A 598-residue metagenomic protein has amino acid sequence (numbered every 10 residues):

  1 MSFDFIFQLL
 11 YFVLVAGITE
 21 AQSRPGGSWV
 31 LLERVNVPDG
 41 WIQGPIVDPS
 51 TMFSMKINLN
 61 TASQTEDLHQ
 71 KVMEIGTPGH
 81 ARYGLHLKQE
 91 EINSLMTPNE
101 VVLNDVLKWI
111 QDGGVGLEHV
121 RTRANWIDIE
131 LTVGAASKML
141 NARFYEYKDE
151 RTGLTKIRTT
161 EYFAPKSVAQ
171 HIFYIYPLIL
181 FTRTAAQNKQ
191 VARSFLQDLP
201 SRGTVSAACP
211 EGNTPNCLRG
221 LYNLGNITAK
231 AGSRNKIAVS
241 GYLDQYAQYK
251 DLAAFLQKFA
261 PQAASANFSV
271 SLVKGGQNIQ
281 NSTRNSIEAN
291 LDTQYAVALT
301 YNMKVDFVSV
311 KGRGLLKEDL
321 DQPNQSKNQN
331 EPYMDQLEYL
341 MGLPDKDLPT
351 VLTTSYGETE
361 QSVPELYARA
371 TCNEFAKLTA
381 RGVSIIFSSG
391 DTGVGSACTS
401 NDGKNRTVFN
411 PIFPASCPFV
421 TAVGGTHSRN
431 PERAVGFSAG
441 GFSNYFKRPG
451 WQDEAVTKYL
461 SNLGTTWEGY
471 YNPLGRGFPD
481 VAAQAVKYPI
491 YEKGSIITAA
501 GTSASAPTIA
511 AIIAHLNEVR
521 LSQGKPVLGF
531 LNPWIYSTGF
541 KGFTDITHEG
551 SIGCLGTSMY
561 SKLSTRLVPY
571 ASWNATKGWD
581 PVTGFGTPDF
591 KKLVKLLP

Functional and structural regions predicted by a protein language model:
S2-F3, Y11-V30: N-terminal signal peptide
Q22-V120, D128, V133-A422, W451-T498 (+3 more regions): Substrate-binding/charge-relay-adjacent region of secreted/lumenal peptidase catalytic domains
A264-F268, F307, I386-F387, A422-G425 (+3 more regions): Acidic/polar loop patches that form or flank catalytic/metal-binding clefts of enzymes that bind anionic ligands
P418, A422-T457: Polar, glycine-rich mid-to-C-terminal structural blocks that act as macromolecule-binding/assembly scaffolds
A504-N517: Active-site-proximal alpha-helical segments within enzyme catalytic domains
N517-P581: An often Trp-containing, charged/polar helix-loop segment at the C-terminal end of enzyme catalytic cores
